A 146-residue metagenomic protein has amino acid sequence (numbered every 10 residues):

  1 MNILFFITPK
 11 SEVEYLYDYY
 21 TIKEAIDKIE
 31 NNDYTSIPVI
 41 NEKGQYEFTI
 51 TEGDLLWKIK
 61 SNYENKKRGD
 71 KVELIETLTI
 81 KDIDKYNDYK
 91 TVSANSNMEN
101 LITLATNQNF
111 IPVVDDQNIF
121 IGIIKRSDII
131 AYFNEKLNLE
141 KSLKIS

Functional and structural regions predicted by a protein language model:
M1-L4, I119, L139-S146: Short, Lys/Arg-enriched, disordered terminal segments
M1-V13, I75-D88: Bateman (tandem CBS) regulatory domains
Y15-D33, V39-N41, N87-Q108, V114-D116 (+1 more regions): The conserved cystathionine-beta-synthase
I26-D70: Acidic (E/D-rich), amphipathic helical modules within compact regulatory domains
Y46-Y63, N107, F120-L137: Short beta->alpha transition motifs characteristic of CBS
S61, G69, K81-V92: Regulatory sensory and allosteric helical modules in signal-transduction proteins and certain transcription factors
N65-D82, K141-S146: Short, solvent-exposed cationic patches
